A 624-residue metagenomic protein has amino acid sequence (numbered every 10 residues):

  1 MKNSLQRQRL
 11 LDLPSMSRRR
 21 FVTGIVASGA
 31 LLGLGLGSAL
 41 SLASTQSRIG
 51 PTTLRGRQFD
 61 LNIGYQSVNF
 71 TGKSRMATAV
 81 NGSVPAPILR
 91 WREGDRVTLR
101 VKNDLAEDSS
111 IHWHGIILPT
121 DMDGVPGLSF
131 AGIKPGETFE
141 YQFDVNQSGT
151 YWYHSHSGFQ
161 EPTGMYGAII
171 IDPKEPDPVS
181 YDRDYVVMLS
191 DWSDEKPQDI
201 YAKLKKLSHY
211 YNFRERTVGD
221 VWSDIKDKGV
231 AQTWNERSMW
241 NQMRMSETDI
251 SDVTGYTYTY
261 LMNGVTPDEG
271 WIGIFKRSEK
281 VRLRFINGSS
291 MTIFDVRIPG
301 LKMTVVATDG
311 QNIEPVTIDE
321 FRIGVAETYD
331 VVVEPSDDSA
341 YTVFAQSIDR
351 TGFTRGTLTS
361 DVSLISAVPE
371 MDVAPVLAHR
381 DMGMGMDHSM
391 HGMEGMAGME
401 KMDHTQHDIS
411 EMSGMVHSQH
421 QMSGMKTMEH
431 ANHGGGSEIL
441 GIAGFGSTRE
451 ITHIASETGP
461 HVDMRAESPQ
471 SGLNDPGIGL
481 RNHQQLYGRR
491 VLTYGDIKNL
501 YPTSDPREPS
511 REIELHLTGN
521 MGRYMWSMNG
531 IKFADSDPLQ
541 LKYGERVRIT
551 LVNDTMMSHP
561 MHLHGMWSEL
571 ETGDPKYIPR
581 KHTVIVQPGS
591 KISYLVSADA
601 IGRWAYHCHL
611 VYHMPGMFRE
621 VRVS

Functional and structural regions predicted by a protein language model:
M1-S17, A27-A30: N-terminal secretory signal peptides
K2-R7, L54-S180, D252, T257 (+8 more regions): Histidine- and aromatic-enriched segments that form or immediately flank copper-ligand environments
S15-R20, G29-I49: N-terminal twin-arginine translocation
Q46-L54, F59, I454-L473, L480 (+1 more regions): N-terminal pre-domain segments of enzymes
I49-G50, Y166-S190, R355-D387, G616-S624: Extracytoplasmic/periplasmic copper-protein system
Y65, S74-R75, L189-K276: Mobile cap/lid helix-loop segments that border enzyme active or cofactor-binding sites and regulate substrate access
M122-V125, A131-K134, N235-G395, H430-A466 (+1 more regions): Histidine- and aromatic-rich segments of cupredoxin/plastocyanin-like copper-binding domains
M399, M415, M425-M428: His/Met- and acidic-residue-enriched segments that coordinate or traffic transition-metal cofactors and support
